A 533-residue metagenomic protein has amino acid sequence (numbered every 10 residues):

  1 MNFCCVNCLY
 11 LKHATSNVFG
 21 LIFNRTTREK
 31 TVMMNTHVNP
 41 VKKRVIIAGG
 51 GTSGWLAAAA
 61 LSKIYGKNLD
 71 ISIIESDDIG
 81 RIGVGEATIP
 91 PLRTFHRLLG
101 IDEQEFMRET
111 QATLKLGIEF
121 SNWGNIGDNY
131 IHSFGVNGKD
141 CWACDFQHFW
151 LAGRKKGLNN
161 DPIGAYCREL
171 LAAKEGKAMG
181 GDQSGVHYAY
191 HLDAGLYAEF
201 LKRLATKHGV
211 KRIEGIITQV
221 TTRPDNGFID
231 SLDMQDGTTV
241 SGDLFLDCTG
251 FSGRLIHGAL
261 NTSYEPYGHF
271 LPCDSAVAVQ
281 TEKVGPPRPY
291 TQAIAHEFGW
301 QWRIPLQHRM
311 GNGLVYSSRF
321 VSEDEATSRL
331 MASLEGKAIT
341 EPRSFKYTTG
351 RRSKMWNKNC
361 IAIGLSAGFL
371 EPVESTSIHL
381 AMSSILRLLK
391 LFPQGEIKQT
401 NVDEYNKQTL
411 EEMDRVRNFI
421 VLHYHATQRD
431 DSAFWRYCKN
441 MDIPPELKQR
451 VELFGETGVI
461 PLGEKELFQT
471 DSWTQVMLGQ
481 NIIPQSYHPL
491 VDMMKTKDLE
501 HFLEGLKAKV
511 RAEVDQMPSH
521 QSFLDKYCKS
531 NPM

Functional and structural regions predicted by a protein language model:
K43-K67: N-terminal Rossmann-like FAD-binding beta1-loop-alpha1 element of flavoenzymes
K63-V84: Glycine-rich FAD pyrophosphate-binding loop
R81-L170: Dinucleotide-binding Rossmann-like beta1-alpha1 core, especially the glycine-rich loop that anchors the ADP
V186-G299, I304-G313, S317-A326: Predominantly flavin-linked oxidoreductase catalytic cores and closely associated redox partners
H296-T348, G368-L380, L391-K398: Conserved FAD/dinucleotide-binding core of flavoprotein oxidoreductases
N357-V373: Short FAD-binding loop at a beta-strand-to-alpha-helix junction that anchors the flavin cofactor in diverse
K390-M533: Long, low-complexity C-terminal extensions of enzymes
